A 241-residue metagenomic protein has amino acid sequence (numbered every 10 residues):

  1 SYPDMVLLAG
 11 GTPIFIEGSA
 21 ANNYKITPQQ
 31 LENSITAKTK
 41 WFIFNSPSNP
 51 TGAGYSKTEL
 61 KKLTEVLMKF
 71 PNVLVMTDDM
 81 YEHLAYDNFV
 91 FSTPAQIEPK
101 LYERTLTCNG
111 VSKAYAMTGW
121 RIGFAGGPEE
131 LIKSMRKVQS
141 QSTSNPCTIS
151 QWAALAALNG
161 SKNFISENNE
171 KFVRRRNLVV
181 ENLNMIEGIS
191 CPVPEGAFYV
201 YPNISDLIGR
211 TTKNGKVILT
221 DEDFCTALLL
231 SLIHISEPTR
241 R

Functional and structural regions predicted by a protein language model:
S1-R241: PLP-dependent class I/II
